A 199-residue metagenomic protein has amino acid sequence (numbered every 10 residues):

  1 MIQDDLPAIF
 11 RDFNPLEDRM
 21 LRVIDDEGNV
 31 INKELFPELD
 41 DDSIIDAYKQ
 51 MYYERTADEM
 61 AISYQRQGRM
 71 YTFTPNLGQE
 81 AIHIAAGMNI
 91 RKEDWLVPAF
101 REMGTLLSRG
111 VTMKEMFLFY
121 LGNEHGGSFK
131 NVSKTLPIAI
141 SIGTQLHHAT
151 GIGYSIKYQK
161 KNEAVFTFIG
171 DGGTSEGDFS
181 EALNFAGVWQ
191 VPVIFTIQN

Functional and structural regions predicted by a protein language model:
M1-L96, F100-R101: N-terminal amphipathic, basic-rich helices that act as targeting or association modules
T56-E59, S63-W189: Cofactor-binding active-site loop characterized by glycine-rich and histidine/acidic residues
W189-N199: A short, conserved beta-to-alpha structural element at the edge of catalytic cores that scaffolds binding
